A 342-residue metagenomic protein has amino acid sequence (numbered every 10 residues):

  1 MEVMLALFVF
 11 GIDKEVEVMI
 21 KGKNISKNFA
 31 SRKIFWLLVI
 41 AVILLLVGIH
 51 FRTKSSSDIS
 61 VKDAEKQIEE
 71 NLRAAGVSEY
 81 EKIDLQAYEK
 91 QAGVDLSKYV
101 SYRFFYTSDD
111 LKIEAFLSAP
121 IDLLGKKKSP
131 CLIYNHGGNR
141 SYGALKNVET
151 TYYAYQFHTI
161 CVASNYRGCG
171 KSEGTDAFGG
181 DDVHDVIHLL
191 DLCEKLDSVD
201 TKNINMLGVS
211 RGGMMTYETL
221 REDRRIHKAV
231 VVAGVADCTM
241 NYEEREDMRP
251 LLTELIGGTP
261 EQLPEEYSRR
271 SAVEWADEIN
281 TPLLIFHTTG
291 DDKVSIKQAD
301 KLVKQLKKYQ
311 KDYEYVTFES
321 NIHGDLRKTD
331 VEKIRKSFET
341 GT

Functional and structural regions predicted by a protein language model:
A6-V9, E15-V16, I20-K98: N-terminal targeting or regulatory segments adjacent to alpha/beta-hydrolase or S9 domains
Y80-G125: N-terminal cap/lid segment of alpha/beta-hydrolase-fold proteins
L123-S129, Y134-G174, T239: Short substrate-entry loop that stabilizes the transition state in hydrolases
A177-D197: Alpha/beta-hydrolase active-site loop
G213-R224: Short glycine-enriched nucleophile-adjacent loop and the immediately C-terminal alpha-helix near the catalytic center
T239-W275, T281: Mobile cap/lid helix-loop segments that gate and shape the active-site cleft of serine hydrolases
I279, I285-H287, D291: Short beta-strand/loop motif that positions the catalytic acidic residue of the alpha/beta-hydrolase fold
D300, Y309-T342: C-terminal catalytic histidine-bearing segment of alpha/beta-hydrolase fold enzymes
